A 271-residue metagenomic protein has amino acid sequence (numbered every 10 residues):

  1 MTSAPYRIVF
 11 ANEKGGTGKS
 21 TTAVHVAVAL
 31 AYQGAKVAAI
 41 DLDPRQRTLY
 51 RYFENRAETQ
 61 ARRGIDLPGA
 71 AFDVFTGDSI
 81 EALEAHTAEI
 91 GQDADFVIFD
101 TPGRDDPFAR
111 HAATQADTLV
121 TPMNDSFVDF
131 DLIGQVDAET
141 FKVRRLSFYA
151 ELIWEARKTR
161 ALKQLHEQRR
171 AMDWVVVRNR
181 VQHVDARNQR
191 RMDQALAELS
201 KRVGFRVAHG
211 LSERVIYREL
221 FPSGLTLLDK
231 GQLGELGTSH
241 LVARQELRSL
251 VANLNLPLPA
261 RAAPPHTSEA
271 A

Functional and structural regions predicted by a protein language model:
M1-S3, L165-A271: C-terminal lobe/tail of nucleotide-utilizing enzymes
S3-A4, Q92-D93, Q115, R170-A171: Short loop/turn elements that form and flank the Walker-type P-loop nucleotide-binding site in RecA-like NTPase cores
A4-T17, V28-I98, G103-P107, A138 (+1 more regions): P-loop/Walker-type NTP enzyme "switch/lid" segment
T22: Hydrophobic positions on the alpha1 helix immediately C-terminal to the Walker A/P-loop
V26, A70-V74, D173-N179: Extended hydrophobic secondary-structure segments that form protein cores and membrane-embedded regions
Q33, G103-H209: Conserved catalytic-core segment of NTP-binding enzymes
R47-T48, F130, R218-E219: A short beta-to-alpha transition loop/helix N-cap that caps and shapes the active-site region
F53, L132-G134, F221: Short, flexible helix/strand-to-coil boundary loops that buttress conserved ligand/catalytic motifs in alpha/beta
